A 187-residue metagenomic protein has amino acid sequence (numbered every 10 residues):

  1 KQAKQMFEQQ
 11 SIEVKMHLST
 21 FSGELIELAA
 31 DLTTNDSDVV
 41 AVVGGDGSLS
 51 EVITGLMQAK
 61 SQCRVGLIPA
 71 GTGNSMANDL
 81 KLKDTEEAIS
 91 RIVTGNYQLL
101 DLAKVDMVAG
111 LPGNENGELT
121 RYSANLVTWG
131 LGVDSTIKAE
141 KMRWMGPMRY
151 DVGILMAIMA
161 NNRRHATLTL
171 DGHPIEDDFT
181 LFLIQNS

Functional and structural regions predicted by a protein language model:
K1-V40, S50, T54-G55, E87: ATP/NTP phosphate-donor binding region
Q10, Q58-I184: Catalytic core of DAGKc-family lipid kinases
H17-S19, V42-G44, G66-I68: Structural motif
F21-S22, G45-D46, K81, T128: Short beta->alpha junction loops/turns
L25, G47-V52, S75, L100: Short glycine/serine/threonine-rich phosphate/pyrophosphate-binding segments that cradle anionic phosphate groups
N35, G44-G47, G71: Generic alpha-helix structural propensity
A41-S48, G95-L99: Short, basic, helix/turn surface patches
